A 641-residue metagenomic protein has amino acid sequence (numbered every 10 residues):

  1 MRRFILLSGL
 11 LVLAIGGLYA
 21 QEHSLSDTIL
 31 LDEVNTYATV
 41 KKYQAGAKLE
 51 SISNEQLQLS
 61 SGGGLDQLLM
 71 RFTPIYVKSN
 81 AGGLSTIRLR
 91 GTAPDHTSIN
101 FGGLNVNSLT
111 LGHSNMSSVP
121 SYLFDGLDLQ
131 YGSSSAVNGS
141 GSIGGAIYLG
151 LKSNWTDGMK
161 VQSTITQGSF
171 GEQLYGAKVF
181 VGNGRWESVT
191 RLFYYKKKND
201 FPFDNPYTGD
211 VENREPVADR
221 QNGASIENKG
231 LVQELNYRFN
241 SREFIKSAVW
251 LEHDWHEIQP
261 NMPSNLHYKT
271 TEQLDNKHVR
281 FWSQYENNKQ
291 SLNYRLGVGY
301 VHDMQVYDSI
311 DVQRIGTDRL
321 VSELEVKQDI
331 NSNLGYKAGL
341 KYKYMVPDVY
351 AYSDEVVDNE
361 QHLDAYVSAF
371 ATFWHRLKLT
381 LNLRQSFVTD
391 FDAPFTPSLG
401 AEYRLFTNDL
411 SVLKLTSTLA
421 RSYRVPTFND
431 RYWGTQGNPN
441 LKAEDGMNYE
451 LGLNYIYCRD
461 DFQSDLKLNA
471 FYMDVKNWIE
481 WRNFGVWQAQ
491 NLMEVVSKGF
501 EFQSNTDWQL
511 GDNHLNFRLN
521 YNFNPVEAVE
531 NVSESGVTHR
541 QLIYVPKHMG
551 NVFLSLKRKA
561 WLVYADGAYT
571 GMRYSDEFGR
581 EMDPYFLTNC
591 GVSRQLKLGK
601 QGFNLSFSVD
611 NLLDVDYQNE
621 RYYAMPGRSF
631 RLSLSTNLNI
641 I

Functional and structural regions predicted by a protein language model:
Q21-Q58, P94: Short, acidic, small-residue-rich periplasmic hinge/interaction motif at the N-terminus of Gram-negative outer-membrane
L65-L68, S85-R88, N100, S114-P120 (+3 more regions): N-terminal periplasmic accessory domains that precede and gate Gram-negative outer-membrane beta-barrel machines
D66-N105: Extracytoplasmic beta-strand/coil segments of soluble accessory domains associated with Gram-negative outer-membrane
L104-G132, T435: Short acidic/polar hinge/loop motifs at secondary-structure boundaries that mediate gating or recognition
Y148, T156-G158, V181-T270: Periplasmic-side early beta-strands and strand-to-turn transitions of outer-membrane beta-barrels
N199, K289-Q305, R404, N408 (+3 more regions): Membrane-embedded beta-barrel scaffold of Gram-negative outer-membrane proteins
F373-L379, A470-D474, N491-Y574, K600 (+1 more regions): Gram-negative outer-membrane beta-barrel transporters
T389-F395, A401-Y403, T407-E450, A470-L492 (+3 more regions): Surface-exposed extracellular loop regions of Gram-negative outer-membrane beta-barrel proteins, predominantly
